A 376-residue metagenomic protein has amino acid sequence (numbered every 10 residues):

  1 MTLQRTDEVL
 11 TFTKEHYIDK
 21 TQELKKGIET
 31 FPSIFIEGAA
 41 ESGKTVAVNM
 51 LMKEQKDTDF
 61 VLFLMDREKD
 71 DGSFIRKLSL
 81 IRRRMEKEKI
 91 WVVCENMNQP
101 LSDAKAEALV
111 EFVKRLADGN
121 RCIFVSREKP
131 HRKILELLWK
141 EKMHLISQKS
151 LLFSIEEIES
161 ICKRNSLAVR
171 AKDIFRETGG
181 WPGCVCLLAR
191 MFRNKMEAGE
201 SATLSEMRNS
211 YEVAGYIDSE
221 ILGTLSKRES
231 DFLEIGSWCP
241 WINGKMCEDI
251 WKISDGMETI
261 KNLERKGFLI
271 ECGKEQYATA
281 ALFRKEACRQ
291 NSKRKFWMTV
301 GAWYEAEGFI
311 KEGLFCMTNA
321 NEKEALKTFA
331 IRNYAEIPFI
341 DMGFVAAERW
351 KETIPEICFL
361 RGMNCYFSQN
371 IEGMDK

Functional and structural regions predicted by a protein language model:
M1-K26: Conserved adenine-nucleotide phosphate-binding loops and their immediately adjacent elements
T30-V48: Walker A/P-loop nucleotide-binding motif
E41, V48, L145, S160-E212 (+4 more regions): Amphipathic alpha-helical "lid/sensor" segments that cap RecA-like P-loop NTPase cores
V46, A108-D173, E177, G183-L188 (+1 more regions): Alpha-helical sensor/transducer elements of the RecA-like P-loop NTPase core
K56-K69: Conserved catalytic segments around the Walker B and adjacent sensor/switch elements of P-loop NTPase domains
R83-L109: Conserved P-loop NTPase "ATPase switch" module shared by AAA+ and STAND
N194, N209-A214, W238-M246, I250-A302: Short capping/hinge segments at domain boundaries that bridge a core fold to an adjacent linker or tail
K293-M374: Extended alpha-helical scaffolding segments used for macromolecular assembly and cargo binding
